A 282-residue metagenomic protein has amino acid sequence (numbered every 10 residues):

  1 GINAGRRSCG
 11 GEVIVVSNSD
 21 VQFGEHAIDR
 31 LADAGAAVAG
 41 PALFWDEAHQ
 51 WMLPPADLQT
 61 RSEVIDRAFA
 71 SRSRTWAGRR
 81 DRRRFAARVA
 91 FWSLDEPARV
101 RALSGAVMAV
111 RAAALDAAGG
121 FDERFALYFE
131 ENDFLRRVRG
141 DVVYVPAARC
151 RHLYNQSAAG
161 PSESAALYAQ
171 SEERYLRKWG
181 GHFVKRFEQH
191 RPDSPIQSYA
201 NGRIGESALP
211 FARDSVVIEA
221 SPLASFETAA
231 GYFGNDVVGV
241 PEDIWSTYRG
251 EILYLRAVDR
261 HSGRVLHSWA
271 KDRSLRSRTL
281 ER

Functional and structural regions predicted by a protein language model:
G1-C9: Glycine-rich, basic loop-to-helix element that forms the pyrophosphate-binding segment of sugar-nucleotide handling
I14: Short aromatic/hydrophobic "clamp" motif used to bind/position activated sugar donors
S17-S19, D122: Active-site acidic Asp-centered loop
V21-D57, E63-V64: Conserved donor NDP-sugar-binding/catalytic core segment of glycosyltransferases
L58-V100: Short, flexible, basic/aromatic active-site loop/helix in glycosyltransferases
F91-D95, R101-G119, R124-R149: A short, conserved alpha-helix in the catalytic core of glycosyltransferases
N132-R136, G140-I204: Active-site-adjacent helix/loop segment of glycosyltransferases that harbors family-specific signature motifs
D193-R282: Beta-strand-enriched, solvent-exposed domains that form extended recognition/catalytic surfaces
